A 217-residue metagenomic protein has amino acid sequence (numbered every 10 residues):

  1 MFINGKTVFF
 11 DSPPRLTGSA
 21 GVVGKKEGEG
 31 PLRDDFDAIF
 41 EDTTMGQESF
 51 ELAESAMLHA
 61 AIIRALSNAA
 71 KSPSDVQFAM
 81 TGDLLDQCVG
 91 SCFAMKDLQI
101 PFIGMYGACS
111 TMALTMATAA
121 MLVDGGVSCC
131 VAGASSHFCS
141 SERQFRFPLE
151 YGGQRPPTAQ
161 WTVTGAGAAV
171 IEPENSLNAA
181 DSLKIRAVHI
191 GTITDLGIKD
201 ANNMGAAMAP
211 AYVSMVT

Functional and structural regions predicted by a protein language model:
M1-S49, P148-T217: Condensing-enzyme catalytic core mediating Claisen C-C bond formation in acyl metabolism
L16, F50-C109: Conserved beta-ketoacyl condensing-enzyme motif
L32-D35, S91-P101, V123-D124, F145-Q154: A glycine- and small-aliphatic-rich helix-loop capping segment at beta-alpha/alpha-beta transitions that lines
S55-L66, M112-M116, A209-T217: Short, hydrophobic/amphipathic alpha-helical packing segments that form internal helix faces or helix-helix interfaces
T81-G82, C130-S136: Short beta-strand segments
Q87-V89, F138-R143, T192-I198: Short, well-ordered, mixed-charge alpha-helical segments that flank or form enzyme active sites
C88-A94, L114-M116, S141-F145: Short, conserved acidic/polar surface loops in the N-terminal third of protein domains
Y106-G133, I171: Active-site-proximal alpha-helical scaffold in enzymes
